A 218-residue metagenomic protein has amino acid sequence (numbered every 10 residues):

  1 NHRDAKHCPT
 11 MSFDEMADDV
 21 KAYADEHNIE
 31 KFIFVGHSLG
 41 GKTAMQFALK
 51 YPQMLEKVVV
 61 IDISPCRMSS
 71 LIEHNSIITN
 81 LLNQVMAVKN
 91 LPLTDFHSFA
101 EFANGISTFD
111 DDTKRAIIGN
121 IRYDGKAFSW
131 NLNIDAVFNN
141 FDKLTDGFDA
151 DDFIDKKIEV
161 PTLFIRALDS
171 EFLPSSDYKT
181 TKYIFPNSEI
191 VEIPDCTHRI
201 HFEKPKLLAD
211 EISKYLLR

Functional and structural regions predicted by a protein language model:
N1-L39, T43, D210: Active-site loop/oxyanion-hole signature of alpha/beta-hydrolase fold enzymes
N1-R3, C66, F172, R199: Active-site loop signature of alpha/beta-hydrolase-fold enzymes
D4-T10, S69-I72, S175-S176: Conserved catalytic-core motifs of eukaryotic protein kinase domains, centered on the activation segment
H37-Y51, R67, G105-T108, D112-G119 (+1 more regions): A structural preference for long, well-packed, hydrophobic secondary-structure segments
L49, E56-F99: Flexible "cap/lid" loop of the alpha/beta hydrolase fold
N90-F148: Conserved alpha/beta-hydrolase catalytic His-Asp/Glu region
G125-I184, E189-E192: Conserved serine/cysteine hydrolase catalytic core
C196-P205, A209: Catalytic histidine-centered segment of alpha/beta-hydrolase-like enzymes
